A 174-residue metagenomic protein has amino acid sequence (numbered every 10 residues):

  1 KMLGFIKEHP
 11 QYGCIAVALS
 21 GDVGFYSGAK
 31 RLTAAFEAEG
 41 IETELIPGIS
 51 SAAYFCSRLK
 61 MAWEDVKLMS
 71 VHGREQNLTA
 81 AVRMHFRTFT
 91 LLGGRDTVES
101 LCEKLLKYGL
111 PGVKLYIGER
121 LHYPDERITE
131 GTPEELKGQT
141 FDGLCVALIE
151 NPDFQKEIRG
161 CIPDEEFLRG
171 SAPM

Functional and structural regions predicted by a protein language model:
K1-T43: Class I S-adenosyl-L-methionine
M2-P10, N77-R83, K137-Q139: Short amphipathic alpha-helix with an adjacent loop that forms part of the alpha/beta core around
Q11-I15, R87-P173: A contiguous loop/helix-start segment that scaffolds small-molecule binding in enzyme catalytic cores
V17-L19, T43-G48, L68-S70, T90 (+1 more regions): General beta-strand structural signal in soluble alpha/beta enzymes
S20-S27, I49-S51, G93-T97: Gly/Ser/Thr-rich loops at beta-strand to alpha-helix junctions that form or flank small-molecule/cofactor-binding
A29-R31, S57, C102-E103: Short amphipathic alpha-helical segments
A34-I41, M61-D65, Y108-V113: A short alpha->loop->secondary-structure connector
S51, F55-M84, G93: Short, glycine-/small-residue-rich phosphate/pyrophosphate-handling segment
